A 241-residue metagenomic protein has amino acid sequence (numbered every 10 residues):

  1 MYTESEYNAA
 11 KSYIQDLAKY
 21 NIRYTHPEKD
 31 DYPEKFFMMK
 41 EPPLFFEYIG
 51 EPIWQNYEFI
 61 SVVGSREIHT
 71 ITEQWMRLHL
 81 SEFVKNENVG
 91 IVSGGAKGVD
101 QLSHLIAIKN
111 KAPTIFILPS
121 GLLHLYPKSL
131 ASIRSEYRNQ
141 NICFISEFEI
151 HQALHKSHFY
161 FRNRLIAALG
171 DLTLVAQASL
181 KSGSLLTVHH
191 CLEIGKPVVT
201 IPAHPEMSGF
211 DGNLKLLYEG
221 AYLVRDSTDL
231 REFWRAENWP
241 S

Functional and structural regions predicted by a protein language model:
M1-D31: Short, small/acidic-rich helices and loops at N termini and domain boundaries of DNA replication/processing enzymes
H26-S241: Glycine-biased, small-residue-rich flexible motifs in mid-sequence functional cores and linkers
